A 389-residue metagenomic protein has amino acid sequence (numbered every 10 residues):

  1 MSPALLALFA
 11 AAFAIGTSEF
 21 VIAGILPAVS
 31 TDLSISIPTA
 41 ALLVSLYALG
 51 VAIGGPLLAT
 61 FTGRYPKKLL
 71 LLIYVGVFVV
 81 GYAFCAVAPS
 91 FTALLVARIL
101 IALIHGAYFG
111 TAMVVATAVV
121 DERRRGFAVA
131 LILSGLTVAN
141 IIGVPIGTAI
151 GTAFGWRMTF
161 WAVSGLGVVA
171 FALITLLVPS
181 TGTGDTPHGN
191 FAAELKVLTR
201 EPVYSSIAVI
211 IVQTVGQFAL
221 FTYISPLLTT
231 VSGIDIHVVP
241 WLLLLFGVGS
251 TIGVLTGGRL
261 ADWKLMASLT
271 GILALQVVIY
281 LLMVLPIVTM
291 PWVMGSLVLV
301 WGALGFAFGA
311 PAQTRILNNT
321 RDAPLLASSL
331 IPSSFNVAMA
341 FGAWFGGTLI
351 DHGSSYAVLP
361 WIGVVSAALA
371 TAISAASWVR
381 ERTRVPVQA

Functional and structural regions predicted by a protein language model:
S34, P66, V87-A93, G233 (+1 more regions): Helix-breaking motifs and short loop linkers at transmembrane-helix boundaries and internal kinks in secondary membrane
I53-T92: Conserved MFS/SLC helix-loop-helix module at the cytosolic interface between two early adjacent transmembrane helices
G55-P66, G253-L265, I350-D351: Helix-to-loop junctions at the C-terminal end of transmembrane segments in multipass secondary transporters
V77, G81-F84, T92-I101, W292-V300: Paired small-residue
F91-A93, D121-V178, L227: Helix-loop-helix hairpin linking two adjacent transmembrane segments in secondary transporters
A97-G135: Cytoplasmic helix-loop-helix junction between adjacent transmembrane helices in 12-TM secondary transporters
A267-A312: C-terminal transmembrane helical hairpin of 12-TM major facilitator-type secondary transporters
N318-S355, G363: A late C-terminal transmembrane helix in Major Facilitator Superfamily
